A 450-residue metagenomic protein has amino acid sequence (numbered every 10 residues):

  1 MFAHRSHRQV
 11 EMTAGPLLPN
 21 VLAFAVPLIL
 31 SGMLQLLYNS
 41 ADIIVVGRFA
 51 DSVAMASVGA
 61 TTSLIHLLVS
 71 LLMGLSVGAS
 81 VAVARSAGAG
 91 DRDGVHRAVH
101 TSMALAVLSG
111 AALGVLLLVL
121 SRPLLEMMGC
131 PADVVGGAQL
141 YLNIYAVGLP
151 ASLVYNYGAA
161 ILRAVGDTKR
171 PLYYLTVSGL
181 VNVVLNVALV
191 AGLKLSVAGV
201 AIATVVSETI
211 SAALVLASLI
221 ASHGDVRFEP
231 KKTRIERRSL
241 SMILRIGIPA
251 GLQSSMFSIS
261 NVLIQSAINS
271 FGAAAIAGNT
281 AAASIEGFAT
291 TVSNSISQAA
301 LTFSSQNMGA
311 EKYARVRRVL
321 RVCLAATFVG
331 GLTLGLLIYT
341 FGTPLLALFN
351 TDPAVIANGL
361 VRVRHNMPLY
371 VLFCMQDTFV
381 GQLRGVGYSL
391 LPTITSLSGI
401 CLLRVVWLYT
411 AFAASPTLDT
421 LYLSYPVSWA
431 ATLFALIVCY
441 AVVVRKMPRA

Functional and structural regions predicted by a protein language model:
M1-A25, V83-G148, V181, G192-I248 (+2 more regions): Short alpha-helical transmembrane segments in multi-pass integral membrane proteins
A14, L18-L37, A41, L64-L71 (+8 more regions): Residue-level signal for short hydrophobic patches within transmembrane helices of multi-pass membrane transporters
A23-D42, I144, S178, S207-S211 (+3 more regions): Transmembrane helical elements of multi-pass membrane transporters/channels
M33, L37-A56, L125-A132, A188-L195 (+4 more regions): Helix-terminus/linker motif at the lipid-water interface of multi-pass membrane proteins
S40-I43, V115, P123, Y157-I161 (+7 more regions): Alpha-helical transmembrane segments of multipass membrane proteins
A50-S63, A138-L142, A201, A273-F288 (+2 more regions): Small-residue hotspots at the loop-to-helix junctions and early N-terminal turns of transmembrane alpha-helices
M55-V115, S152-P171, Q265, G278-G342 (+1 more regions): Small-residue-rich hydrophobic transmembrane alpha-helices
S76, I144-R163, P171-G179, V200-V215 (+4 more regions): Short runs within selected transmembrane alpha-helices of multi-pass transporters and secretion channels
